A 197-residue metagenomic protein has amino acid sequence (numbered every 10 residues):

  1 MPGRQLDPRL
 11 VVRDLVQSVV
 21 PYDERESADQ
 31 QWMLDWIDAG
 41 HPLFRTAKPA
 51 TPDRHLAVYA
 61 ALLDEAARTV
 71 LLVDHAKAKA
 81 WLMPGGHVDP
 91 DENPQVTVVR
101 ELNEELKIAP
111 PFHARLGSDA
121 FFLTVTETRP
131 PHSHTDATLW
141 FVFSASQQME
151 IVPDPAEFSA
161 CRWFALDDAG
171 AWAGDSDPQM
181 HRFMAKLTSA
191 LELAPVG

Functional and structural regions predicted by a protein language model:
M1-S27, Q95-A114: Short N-terminal secondary-structure initiator segments
P2-R9, R13-Q17, A80, H134 (+1 more regions): Nudix hydrolase/Nudix homology domain
D14-Q17, A60, N93-R100, L116-A120 (+2 more regions): Short low-complexity stretches enriched in small and charged residues
V20-Y59: Acidic, metal-coordinating catalytic segment for phosphate/diphosphate chemistry, firing primarily on the Nudix
S27-Q31, F141, V196-G197: Short glycine-rich, low-complexity/disordered patches
R45-M83: N-terminal strand-loop-strand
D89-P178: Unchanged
